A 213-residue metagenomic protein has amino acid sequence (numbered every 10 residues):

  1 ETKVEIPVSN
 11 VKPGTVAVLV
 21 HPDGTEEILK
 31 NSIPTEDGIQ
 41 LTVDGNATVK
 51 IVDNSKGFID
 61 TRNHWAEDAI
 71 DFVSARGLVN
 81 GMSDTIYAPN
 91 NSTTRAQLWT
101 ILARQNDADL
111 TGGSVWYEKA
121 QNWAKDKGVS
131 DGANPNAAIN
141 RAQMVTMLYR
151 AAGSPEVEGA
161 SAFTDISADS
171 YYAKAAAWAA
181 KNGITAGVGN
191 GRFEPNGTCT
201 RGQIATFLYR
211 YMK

Functional and structural regions predicted by a protein language model:
E1-V16, H21-D23: Proteolytic processing hotspots in large secreted/extracellular or virion-associated proteins and select intracellular
K3-V8, G38-D44: Exposed aromatic-hydrophobic patches
V20, I33-T35, G81, A180: Generic beta-strand structural signal
T25-I33, T42-D68, A75, N80-A142 (+3 more regions): Feature responds to low-complexity, polar/acidic, surface-exposed segments characteristic of secreted/exported proteins
W178, A186, T206: Predominantly extracellular/luminal carbohydrate-interaction, adhesion, and secreted-enzyme modules that are
